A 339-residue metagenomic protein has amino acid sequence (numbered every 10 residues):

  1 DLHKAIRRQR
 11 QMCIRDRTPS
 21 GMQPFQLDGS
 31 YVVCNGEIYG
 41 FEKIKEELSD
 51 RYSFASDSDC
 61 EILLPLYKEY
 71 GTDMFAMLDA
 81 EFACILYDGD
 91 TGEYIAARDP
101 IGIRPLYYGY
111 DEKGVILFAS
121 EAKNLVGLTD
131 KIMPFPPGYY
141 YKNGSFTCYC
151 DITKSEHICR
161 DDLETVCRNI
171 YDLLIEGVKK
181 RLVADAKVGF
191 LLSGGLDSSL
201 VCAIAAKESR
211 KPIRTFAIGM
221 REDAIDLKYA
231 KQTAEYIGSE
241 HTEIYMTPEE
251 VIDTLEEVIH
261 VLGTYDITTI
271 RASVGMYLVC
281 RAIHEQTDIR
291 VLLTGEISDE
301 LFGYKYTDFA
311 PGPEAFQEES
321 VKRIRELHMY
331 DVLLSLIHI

Functional and structural regions predicted by a protein language model:
D1-R10, I14-D16, I337-H338: Single conserved hydrophobic/aromatic residue that forms the stacking wall/gate of nucleotide- or nucleobase-binding
R8, T18-P19, L78-E81, A186: Short, basic and Ser/Thr-rich N-terminal targeting/leader segments
C13, V33, L117, L191: Conserved beta-strand segments that form the floor/walls of ligand-binding pockets within enzyme and binding domains
R17-V33, E81-I85, G127-P134, E176 (+1 more regions): Acidic loop->beta-strand submotif enriched in PP2C/PPM serine/threonine phosphatases
Y31, F41-E61, Y87-T165: N-terminal segments that mediate ammonia production and transfer in glutamine-dependent amidotransferase systems
C34-D88, L191, D197-S198, C202 (+2 more regions): Short histidine
D50, D90-I95, I103-L106, Y110-E112 (+1 more regions): ATP-dependent adenylate-handling active sites, centered on carboxylate activation for C-N bond formation
Y67-E69, E121-V126, V258-G263: Active-site loops of AMP-binding adenylate-forming
